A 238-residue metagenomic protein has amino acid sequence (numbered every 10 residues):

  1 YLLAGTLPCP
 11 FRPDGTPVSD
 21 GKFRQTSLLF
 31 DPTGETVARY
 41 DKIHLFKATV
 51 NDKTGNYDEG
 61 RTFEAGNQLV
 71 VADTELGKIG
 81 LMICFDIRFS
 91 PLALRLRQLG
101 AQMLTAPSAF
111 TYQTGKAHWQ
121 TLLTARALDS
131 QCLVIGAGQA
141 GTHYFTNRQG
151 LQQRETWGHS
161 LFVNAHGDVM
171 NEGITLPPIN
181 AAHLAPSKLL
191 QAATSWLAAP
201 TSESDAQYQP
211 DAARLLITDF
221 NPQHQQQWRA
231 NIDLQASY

Functional and structural regions predicted by a protein language model:
Y1-R12, S130, V134-G138: A short, hydrophobic beta-strand-centered structural micro-motif
G5-P8, Y40, I83, P107-A109 (+1 more regions): Active-site-proximal beta-strand/loop segments in catalytic clefts of secreted hydrolases
T6, Q25-L29, V70-A72, S160-F162 (+1 more regions): Short beta-strand scaffold segments in enzyme catalytic cores
R12-L99, Y112-A125, T156, A182-E203 (+1 more regions): Active-site catalytic loop in hydrolytic enzyme cores
G77-I83, T105, V134-I135, V163: Short hydrophobic-aromatic micro-motifs
Q102: Conserved acidic residues
H118-L122, D129-S130, Q139-T142: Catalytic phosphate-donor-binding core of small-molecule kinases
L133, G138-Y238: C-terminal beta-strand edge segments of enzyme domains
